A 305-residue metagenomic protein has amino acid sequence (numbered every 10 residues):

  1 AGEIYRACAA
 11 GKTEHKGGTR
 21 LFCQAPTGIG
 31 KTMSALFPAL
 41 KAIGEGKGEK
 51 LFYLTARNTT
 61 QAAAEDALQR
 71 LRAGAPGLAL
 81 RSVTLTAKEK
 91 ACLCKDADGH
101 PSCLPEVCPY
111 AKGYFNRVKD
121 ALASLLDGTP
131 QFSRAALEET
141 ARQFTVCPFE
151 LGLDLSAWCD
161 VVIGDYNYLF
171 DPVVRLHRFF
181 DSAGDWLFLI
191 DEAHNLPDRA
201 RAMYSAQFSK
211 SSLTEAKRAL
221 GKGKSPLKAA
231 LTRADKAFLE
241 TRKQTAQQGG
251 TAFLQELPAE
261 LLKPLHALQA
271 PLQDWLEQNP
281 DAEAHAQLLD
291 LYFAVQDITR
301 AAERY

Functional and structural regions predicted by a protein language model:
A1-Q24: Conserved pre-motif I regulatory segment
R6, T32-G46, L68-L71: Walker A/P-loop NTP-binding motif
T13-K16, K47-V162, F170, T232-D235 (+3 more regions): A substrate-engagement module of RecA-like helicase motors
T27: The conserved Walker
C159, Y166-N167, E192-H194, A200: Conserved Walker B
R178-D185: Short, conserved loop/helix-junction motifs that constitute active-site signature segments in enzyme catalytic cores
A193-A259: Conserved phosphoryl-transfer catalytic core
